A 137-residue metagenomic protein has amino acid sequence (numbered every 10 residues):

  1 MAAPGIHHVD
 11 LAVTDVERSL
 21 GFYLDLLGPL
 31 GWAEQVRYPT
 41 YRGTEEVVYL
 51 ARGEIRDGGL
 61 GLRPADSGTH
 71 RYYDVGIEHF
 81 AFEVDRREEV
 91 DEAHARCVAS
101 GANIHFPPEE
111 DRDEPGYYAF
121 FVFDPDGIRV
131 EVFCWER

Functional and structural regions predicted by a protein language model:
A2, H94, V98-R137: Vicinal oxygen chelate
I6-T14, R71-R96, Y118-F123: Vicinal oxygen chelate
D10-D57: Core segments of cupin and vicinal oxygen chelate
F22-L26, A93-V98: Short amphipathic alpha-helices in soluble, non-transmembrane regions that often serve as interface/regulatory elements
L27, R37-G43, D85-R86, P107 (+1 more regions): Short, charged helix-to-loop "capping" segments that act as catalytic/coupling loops
T40, G53-E54, T69-H70, D113-Y118: Acidic pyrophosphate-coordinating catalytic loop
E45-D85, E92, A99: Long, continuous compositionally biased terminal/linker segments
